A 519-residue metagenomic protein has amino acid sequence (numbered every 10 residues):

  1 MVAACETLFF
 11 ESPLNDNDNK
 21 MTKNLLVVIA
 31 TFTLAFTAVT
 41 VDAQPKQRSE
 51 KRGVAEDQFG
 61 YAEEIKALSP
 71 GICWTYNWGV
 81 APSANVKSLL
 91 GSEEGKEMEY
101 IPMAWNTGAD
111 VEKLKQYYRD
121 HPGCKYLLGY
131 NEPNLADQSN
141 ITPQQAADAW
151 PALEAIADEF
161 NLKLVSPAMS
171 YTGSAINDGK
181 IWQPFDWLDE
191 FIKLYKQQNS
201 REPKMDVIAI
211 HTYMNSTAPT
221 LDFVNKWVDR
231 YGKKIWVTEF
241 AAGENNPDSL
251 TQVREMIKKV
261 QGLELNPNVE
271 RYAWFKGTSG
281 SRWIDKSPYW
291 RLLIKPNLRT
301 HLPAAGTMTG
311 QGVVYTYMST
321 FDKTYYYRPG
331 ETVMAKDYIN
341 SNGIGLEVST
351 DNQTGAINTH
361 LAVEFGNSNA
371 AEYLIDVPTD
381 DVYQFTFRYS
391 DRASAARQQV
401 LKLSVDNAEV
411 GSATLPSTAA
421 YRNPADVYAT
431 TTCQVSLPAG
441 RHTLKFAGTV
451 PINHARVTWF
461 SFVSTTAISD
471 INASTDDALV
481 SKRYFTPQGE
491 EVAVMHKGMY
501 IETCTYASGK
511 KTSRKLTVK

Functional and structural regions predicted by a protein language model:
L14, M499-K519: C-terminal tail/sorting-segment detector
K51-K125: N-terminal carbohydrate-binding/catalytic regions of secreted carbohydrate-active enzymes
E97-I101, E264-P267, F275-V333: Aromatic-rich peripheral "rim/lid" segments of glycoside hydrolase catalytic domains that contact and position glycan
P102, N131, F185-E244, F275: Aromatic- and acid-rich polysaccharide-binding/catalytic face of secreted or lumenal carbohydrate-active enzymes
H121-P143, L164-A175, E202-N215, V237 (+1 more regions): Active-site groove signature of glycoside hydrolases
S166, Y171-D178, R230-M256, W274-P296: Active-site clefts of carbohydrate-active enzymes
K323-T465: Extracytoplasmic
G330-V333, V463-P487, E491: Residue-level detector of functionally pivotal "anchor" positions at catalytic/ligand-binding pockets or at interdomain
